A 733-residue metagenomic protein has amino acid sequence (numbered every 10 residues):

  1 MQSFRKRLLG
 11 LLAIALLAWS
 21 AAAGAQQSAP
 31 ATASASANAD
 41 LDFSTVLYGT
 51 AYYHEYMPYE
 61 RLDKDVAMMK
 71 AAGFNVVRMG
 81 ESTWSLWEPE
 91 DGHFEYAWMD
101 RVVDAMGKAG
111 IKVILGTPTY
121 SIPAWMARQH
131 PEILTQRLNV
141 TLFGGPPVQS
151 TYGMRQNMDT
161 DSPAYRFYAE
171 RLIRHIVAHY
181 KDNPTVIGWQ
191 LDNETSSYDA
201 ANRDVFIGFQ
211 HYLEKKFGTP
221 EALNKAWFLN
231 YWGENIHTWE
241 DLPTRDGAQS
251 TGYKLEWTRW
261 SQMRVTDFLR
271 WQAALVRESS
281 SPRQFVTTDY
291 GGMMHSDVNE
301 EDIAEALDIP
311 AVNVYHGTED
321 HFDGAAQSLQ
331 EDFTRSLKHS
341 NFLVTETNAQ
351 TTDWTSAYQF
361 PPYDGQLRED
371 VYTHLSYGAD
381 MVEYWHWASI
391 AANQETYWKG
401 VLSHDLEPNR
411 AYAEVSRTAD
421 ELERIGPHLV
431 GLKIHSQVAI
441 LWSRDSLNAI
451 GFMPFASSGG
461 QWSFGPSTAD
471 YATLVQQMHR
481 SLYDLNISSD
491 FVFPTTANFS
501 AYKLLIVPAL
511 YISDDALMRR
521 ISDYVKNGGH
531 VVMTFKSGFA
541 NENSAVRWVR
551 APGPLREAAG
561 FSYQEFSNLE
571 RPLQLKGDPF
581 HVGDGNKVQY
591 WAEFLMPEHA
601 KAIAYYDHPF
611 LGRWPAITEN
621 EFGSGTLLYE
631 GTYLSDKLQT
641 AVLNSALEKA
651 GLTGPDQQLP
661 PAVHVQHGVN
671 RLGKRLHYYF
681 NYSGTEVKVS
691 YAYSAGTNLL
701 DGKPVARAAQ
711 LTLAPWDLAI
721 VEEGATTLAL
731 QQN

Functional and structural regions predicted by a protein language model:
G10-W19: Bacterial N-terminal signal peptides
Q26-R78, P89, D104-K108, K112 (+1 more regions): N-terminal carbohydrate-binding accessory modules
Y48-M57, S82-A97, T151-E170, D192-D199 (+6 more regions): The substrate-binding groove and active-site-proximal loops of carbohydrate-active enzymes, especially glycoside
T50, M69, V77, M106 (+7 more regions): Conserved, mostly hydrophobic/aromatic
Y56-A71, R171, H175, G292-I303 (+2 more regions): Short, acidic/polar
D63-A72, V76-F143, R174-V177, Q272-S280 (+1 more regions): Aromatic-lined substrate-binding rim segments of carbohydrate-active enzymes
Q136-I309, N313-A326: Polysaccharide-binding and catalytic clefts of secreted carbohydrate-active enzymes
W239-L242, R270, P282, Y315-N733: Carbohydrate-binding surfaces of carbohydrate-active enzymes
